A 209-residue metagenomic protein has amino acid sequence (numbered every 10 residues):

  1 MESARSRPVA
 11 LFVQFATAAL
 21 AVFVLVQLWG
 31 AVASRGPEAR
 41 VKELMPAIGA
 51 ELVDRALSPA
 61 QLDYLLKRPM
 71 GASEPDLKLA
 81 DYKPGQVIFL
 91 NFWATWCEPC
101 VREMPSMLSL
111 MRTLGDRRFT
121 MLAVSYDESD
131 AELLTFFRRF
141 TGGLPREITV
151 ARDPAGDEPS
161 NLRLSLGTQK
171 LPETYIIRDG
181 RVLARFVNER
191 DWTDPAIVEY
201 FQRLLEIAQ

Functional and structural regions predicted by a protein language model:
M1-K67, L204, A208-Q209: N-terminal targeting signals for export/organelle localization
S58-I88, M111: A short beta-strand-turn-helix
K78-V101, M107: Short active-site neighborhood of thiol/selenol oxidoreductases, capturing the structured segment around
P84-G85, D116, T168: Active-site acidic short loop of glycosyltransferases
F89-L90, M121, T174: Hydrophobic beta-strand anchors of alpha/beta hydrolase catalytic cores
R102-G143, A155-R163, E199: Structural microenvironment flanking redox-active thiols in thiol-disulfide oxidoreductases
M121, T149-V150: Hydrophobic/aromatic anchor residues within beta-strands of the central parallel beta-sheet of Rossmann-like
F140-P145, R152-R203: Thiol/disulfide oxidoreductase modules built on the thioredoxin-like
